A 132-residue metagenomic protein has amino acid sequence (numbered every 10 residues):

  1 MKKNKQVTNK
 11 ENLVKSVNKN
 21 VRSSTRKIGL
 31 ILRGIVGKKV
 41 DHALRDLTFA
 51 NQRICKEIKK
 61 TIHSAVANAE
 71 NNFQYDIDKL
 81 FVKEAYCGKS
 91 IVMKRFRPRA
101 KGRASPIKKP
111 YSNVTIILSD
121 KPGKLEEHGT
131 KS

Functional and structural regions predicted by a protein language model:
K2-C87, N113-K121, L125-S132: Ribosome large-subunit tunnel/peptidyl-transferase-proximal elements
N18, R103-S105: Short beta-strand/turn micro-motifs at beta-sheet edges
I31, P98-G102: Short acidic (Asp/Glu) patches
Q74-D76, R97, P106-Y111: A generic structural micro-feature
Y86-R99: A short, conserved strand-capping beta-turn/loop at the end of a beta strand
